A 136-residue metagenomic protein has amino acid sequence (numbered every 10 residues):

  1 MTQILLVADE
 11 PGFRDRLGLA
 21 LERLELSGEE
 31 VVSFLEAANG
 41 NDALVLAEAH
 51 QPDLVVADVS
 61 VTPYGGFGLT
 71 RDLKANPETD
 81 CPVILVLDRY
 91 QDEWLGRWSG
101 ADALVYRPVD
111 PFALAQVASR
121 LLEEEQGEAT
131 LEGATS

Functional and structural regions predicted by a protein language model:
T2-E22, V55: Conserved acidic segment of CheY-like receiver
R16, V109-A118: C-terminal output helix
G28-A38: Short hydrophobic/Thr-rich beta-strand motif most characteristic of the beta2 strand and flanking loop of CheY-like
A38-L54: Acidic, metal-coordinating helix/loop segments flanking the phosphotransfer/catalytic sites of two-component signaling
Q51-D53, E78-P82: His-Asp phosphorelay/catalytic-motif detector in bacterial-type signaling
D53-L73: Conserved phosphotransfer microenvironments
L85-L104: Alpha4 helix (beta4-alpha4-beta5 surface) of REC/receiver domains from two-component response regulators
Q126-S136: CheY-like receiver
